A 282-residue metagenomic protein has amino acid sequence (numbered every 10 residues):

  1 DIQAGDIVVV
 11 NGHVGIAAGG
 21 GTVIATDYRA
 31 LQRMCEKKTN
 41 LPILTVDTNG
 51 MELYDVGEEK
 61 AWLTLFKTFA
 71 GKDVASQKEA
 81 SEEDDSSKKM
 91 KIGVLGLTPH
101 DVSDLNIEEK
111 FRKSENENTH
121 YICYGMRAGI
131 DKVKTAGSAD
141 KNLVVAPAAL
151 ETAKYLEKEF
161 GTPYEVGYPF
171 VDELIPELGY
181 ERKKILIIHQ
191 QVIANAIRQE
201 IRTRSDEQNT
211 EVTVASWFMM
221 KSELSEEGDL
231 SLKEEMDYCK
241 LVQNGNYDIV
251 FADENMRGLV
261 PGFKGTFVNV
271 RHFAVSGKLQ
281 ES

Functional and structural regions predicted by a protein language model:
D1, H13-S282: An N-terminal assembly and electron-transfer interface module characteristic of large anaerobic redox and radical
G5-D6: Structural motif
